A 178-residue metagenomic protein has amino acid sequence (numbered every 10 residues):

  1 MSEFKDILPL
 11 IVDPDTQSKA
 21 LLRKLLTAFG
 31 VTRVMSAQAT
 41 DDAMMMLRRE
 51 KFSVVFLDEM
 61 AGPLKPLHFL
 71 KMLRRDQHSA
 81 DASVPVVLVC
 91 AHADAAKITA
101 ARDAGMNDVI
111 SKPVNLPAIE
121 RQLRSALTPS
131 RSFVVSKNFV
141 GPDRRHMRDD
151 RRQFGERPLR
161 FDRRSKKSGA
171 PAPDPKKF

Functional and structural regions predicted by a protein language model:
T16-T40: Two-component/phosphorelay signaling modules centered on CheY-like receiver
S36-V54, D58: Acidic, metal-coordinating helix/loop segments flanking the phosphotransfer/catalytic sites of two-component signaling
S53-A80: Conserved phosphotransfer microenvironments
S53-V54, G105-S111: Conserved phosphoryl-transfer motifs of two-component systems
H68, A93-D108, V134: Alpha4 helix (beta4-alpha4-beta5 surface) of REC/receiver domains from two-component response regulators
A80-A95: A short, hydrophobic beta-strand element within the central beta-sheet of small alpha/beta folds
V114-L123, R131, V135: C-terminal output helix
T128-F178: CheY-like receiver
